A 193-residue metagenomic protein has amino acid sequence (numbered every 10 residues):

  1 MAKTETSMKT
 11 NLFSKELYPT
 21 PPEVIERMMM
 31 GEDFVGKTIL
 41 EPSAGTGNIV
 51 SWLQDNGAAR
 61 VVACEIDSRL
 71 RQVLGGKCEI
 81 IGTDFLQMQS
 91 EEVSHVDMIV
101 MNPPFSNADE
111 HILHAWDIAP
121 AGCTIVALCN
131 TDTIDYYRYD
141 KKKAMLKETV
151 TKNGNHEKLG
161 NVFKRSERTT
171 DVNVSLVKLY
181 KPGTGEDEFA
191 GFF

Functional and structural regions predicted by a protein language model:
M1-F193: Class I S-adenosyl-L-methionine-dependent methyltransferase catalytic core
